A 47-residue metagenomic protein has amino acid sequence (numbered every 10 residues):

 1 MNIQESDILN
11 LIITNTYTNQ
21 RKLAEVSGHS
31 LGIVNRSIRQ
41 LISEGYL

Functional and structural regions predicted by a protein language model:
I3-Y17: Short amphipathic alpha-helical interface segments
I8, L23-E25: Intrinsically disordered, low-complexity segments enriched in glycine/proline and serine/threonine
R21, G32, R36-R39: Key DNA-contact positions within bacterial/archaeal DNA-binding proteins
E25, I42-S43: Alpha-helical residues within the helix-turn-helix
